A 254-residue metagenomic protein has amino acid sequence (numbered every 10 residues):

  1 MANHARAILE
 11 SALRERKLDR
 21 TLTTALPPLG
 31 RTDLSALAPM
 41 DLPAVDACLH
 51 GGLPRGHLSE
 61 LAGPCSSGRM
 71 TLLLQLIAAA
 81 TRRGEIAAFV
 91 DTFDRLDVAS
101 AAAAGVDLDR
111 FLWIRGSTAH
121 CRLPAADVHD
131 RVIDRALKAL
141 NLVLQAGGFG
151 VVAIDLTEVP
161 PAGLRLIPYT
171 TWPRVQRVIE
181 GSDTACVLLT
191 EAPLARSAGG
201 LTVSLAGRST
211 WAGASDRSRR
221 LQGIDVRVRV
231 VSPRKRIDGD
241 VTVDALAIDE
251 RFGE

Functional and structural regions predicted by a protein language model:
M1-F89, V106, P124-D127, R236 (+1 more regions): Detector for small/aliphatic-rich hydrophobic stretches
M1-R20, P27, R196, R208-E254: C-terminal regions of RecA-like/P-loop NTPase motor modules
A5, L37, D41-A44, P54-H57 (+5 more regions): Helical mechanochemical/support elements of P-loop NTPase systems and associated helical scaffolds
Q75, R83-A162: Conserved inter-motif catalytic segment of the P-loop NTP-binding fold
R82, Q145, T171-L194: Substrate-engagement module of ASCE P-loop NTPases
G84-E85, L108-R110, F149, S182-A185 (+2 more regions): Short glycine-/polar-rich loops that comprise or flank the Walker A/P-loop and associated switch/sensor motifs
L96-S100, L188-A206: Glycine-rich, charge-decorated loop segments at or immediately adjacent to ligand/cofactor-binding or catalytic sites
V159-L164, L194-S197: Short, solvent-exposed loop/turn segments at secondary-structure junctions
